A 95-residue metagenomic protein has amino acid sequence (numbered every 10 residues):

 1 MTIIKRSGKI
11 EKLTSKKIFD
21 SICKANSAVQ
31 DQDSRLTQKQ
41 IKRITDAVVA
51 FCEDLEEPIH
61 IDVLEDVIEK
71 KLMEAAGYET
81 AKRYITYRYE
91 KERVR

Functional and structural regions predicted by a protein language model:
M1-R95: Long, C-terminal-biased catalytic regions of enzyme "large/alpha" subunits
